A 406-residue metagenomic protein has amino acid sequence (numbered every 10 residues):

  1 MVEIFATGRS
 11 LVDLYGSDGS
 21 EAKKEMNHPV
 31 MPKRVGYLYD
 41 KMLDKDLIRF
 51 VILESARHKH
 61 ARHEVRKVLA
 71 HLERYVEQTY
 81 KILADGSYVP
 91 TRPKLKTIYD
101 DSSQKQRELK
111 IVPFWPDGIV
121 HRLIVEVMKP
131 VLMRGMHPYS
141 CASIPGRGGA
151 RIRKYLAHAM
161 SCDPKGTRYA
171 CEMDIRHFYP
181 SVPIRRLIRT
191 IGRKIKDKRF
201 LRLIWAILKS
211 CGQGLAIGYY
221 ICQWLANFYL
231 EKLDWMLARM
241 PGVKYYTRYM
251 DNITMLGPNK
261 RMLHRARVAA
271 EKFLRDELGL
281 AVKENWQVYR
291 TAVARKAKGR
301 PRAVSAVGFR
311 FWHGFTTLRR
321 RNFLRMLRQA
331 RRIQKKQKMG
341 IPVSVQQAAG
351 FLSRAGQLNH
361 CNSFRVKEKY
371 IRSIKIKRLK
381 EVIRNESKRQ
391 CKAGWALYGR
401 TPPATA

Functional and structural regions predicted by a protein language model:
M1-E77, K81, Y398, P402-A406: Non-catalytic, polymerase-adjacent accessory regions of viral genome-replication enzymes
E3-F5, L11-L14, G19-A22, G118 (+5 more regions): Right-hand nucleic-acid polymerase module
E25-L38, V125-P183: Active-site-proximal segment of RNA-dependent polymerases
I82-K105, I119, K196-S210: Reverse-transcriptase-like RNA-dependent polymerase core
Q106-H137, G212-R239: Conserved pre-motif C helix in the palm subdomain of viral-like polymerases
A142-I152, T254-L256, Q287-A297: Beta-rich nucleic-acid/ligand-interaction surfaces
K154-M250, T254-A269, Y289-R290, A303: Conserved polymerase palm-domain catalytic core
I195, E271-L280: A common structural junction motif
